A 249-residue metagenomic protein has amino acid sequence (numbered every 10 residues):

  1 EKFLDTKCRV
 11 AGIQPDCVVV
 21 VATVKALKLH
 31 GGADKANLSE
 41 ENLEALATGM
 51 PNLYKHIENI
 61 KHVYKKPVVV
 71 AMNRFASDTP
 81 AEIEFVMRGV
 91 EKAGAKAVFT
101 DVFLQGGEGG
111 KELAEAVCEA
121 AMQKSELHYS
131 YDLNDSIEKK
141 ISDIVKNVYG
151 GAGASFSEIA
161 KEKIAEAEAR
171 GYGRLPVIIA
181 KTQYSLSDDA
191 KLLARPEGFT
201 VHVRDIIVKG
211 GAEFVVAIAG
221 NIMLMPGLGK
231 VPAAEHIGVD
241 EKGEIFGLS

Functional and structural regions predicted by a protein language model:
E1-V70, R74-S249: P-loop NTP-binding site
